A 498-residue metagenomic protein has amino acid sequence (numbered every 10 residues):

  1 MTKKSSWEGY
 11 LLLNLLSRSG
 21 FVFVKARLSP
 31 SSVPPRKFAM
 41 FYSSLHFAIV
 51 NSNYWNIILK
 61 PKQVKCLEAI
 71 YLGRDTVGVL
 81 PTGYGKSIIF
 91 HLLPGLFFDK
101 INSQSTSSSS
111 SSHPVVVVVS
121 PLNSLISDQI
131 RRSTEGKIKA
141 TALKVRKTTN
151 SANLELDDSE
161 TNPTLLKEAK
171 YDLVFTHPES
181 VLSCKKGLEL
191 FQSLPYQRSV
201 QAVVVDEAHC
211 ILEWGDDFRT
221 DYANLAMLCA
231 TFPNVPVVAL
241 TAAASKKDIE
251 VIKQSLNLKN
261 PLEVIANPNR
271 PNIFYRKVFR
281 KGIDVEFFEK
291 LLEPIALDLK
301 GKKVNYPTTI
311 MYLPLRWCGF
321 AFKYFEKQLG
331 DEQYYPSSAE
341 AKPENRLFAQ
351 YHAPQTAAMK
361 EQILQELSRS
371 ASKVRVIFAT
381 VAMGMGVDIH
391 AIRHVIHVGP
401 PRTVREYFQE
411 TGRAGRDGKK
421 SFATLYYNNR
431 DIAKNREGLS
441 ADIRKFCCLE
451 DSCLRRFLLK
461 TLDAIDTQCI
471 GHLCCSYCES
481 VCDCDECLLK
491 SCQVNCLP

Functional and structural regions predicted by a protein language model:
W7, L12, F41-L45, R132 (+2 more regions): Accessory DNA-binding and partner-docking regions appended to nucleic-acid-acting proteins, especially the terminal
W7, L15, G20, P34-V79: Conserved pre-motif I regulatory segment
V22-V24: Short hydrophobic alpha-helical segments enriched in small aliphatic residues
P61, Y71-G73, V77-S87, G95-F98 (+4 more regions): Helicase motor core with emphasis on the C-terminal RecA-like subdomain
I389-I392, I396, P400-Q409, R413-P498: C-terminal accessory region of SF2 helicases/translocases
